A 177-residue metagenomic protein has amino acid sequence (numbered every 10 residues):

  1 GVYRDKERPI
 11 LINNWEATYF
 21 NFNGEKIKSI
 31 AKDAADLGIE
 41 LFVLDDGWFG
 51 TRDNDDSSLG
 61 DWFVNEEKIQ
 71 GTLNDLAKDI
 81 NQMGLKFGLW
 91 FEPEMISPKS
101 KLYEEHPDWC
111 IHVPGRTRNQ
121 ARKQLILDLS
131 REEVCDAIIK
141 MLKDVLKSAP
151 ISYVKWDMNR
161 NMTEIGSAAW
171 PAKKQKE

Functional and structural regions predicted by a protein language model:
G1-E7, A31-A35: Carbohydrate-recognition beta-sandwich/jelly-roll modules in extracellular/periplasmic carbohydrate-active proteins
V2-K6, G50, I111-R118: Flexible hinge/switch segments at interdomain interfaces of large molecular machines
E7-L11, E40-L41, G84-G88, I151-K155: Structural preference for beta-strand elements that scaffold enzyme active sites
P9-W15, N119-K123: Short glycine/proline-rich turn/loop motifs
N13, L44-D45, G88-E92, H112 (+1 more regions): Generic beta-strand/beta-sheet core signal
N14-E16, G60-W62, I126-D128, K174: A short, structure-level motif marking secondary-structure boundaries and short turns
T18-E104, D136-K140: Aromatic- and glycine-enriched glycan-recognition loops and surfaces that form the carbohydrate-binding subsites
E67-Q82, Y103-E177: Active-site neighborhood of glycoside hydrolase catalytic domains
